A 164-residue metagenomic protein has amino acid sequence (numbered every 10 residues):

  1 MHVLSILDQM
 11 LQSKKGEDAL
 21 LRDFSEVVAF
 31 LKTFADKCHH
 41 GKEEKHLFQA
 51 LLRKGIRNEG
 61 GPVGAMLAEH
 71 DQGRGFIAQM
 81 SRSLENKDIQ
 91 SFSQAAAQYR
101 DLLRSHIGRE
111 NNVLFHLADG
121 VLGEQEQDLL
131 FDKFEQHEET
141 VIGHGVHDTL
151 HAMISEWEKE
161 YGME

Functional and structural regions predicted by a protein language model:
M1-E164: Small-residue-biased structural context
